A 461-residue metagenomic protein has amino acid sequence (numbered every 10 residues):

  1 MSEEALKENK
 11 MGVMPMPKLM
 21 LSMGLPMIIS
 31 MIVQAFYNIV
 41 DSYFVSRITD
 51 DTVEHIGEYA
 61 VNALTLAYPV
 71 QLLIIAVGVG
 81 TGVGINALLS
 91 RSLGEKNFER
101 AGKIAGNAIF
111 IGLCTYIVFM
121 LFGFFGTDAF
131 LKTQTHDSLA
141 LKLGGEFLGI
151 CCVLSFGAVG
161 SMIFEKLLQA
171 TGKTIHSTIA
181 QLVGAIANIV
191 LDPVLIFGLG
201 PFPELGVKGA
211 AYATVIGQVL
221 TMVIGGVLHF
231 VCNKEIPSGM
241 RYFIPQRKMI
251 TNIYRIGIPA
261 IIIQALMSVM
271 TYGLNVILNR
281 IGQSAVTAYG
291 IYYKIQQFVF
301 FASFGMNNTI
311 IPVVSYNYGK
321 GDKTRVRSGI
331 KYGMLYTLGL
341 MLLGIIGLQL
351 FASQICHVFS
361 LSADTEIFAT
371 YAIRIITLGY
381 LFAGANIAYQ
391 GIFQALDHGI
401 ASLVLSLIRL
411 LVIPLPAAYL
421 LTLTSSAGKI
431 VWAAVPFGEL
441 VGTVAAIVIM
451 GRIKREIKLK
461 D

Functional and structural regions predicted by a protein language model:
M1-G24, L89-F156, F202-I258, V314-G379 (+1 more regions): Short alpha-helical transmembrane segments in multi-pass integral membrane proteins
M11-Y43, R47-D51, P69-G84, L88 (+7 more regions): N-terminal transmembrane alpha-helices
S22-D41, I150, G184, G217-T221 (+4 more regions): Transmembrane helical elements of multi-pass membrane transporters/channels
M27, M31, Y43, R47 (+17 more regions): Transmembrane alpha-helix boundary and packing residues in multipass membrane permease domains and related
I32, F36-V61, L131-S138, V194-L205 (+5 more regions): Helix-terminus/linker motif at the lipid-water interface of multi-pass membrane proteins
E58-P69, L148, A211, Q283-F298 (+2 more regions): Small-residue hotspots at the loop-to-helix junctions and early N-terminal turns of transmembrane alpha-helices
V61-L121, A158-S177, A288-I346, L350-A352 (+1 more regions): Small-residue-rich hydrophobic transmembrane alpha-helices
G82, I150-Q169, S177-A185, A210-G225 (+4 more regions): Short runs within selected transmembrane alpha-helices of multi-pass transporters and secretion channels
